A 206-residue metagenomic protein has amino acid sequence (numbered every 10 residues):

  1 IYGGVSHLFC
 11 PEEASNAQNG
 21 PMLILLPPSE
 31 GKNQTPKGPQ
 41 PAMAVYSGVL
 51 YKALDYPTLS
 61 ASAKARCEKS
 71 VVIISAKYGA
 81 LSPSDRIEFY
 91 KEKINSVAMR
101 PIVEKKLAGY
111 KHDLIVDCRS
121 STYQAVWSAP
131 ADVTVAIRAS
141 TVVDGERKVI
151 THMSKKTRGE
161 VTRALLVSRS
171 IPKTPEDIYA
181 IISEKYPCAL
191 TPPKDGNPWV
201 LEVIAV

Functional and structural regions predicted by a protein language model:
I1-V206: Peripheral peptide segments
